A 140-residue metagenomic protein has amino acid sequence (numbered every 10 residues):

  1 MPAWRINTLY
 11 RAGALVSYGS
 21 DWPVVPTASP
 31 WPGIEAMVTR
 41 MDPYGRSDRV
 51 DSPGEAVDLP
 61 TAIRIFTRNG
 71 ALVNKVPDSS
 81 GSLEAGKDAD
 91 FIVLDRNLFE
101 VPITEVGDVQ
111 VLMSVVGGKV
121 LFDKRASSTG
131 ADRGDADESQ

Functional and structural regions predicted by a protein language model:
M1-T104, V109-G117: His/Asp/Glu-enriched, well-ordered alpha-helical/loop segment that forms or immediately abuts the divalent-metal
K124-Q140: Extracellular/periplasmic ectodomains of large secreted or surface enzymes and adhesion receptors
